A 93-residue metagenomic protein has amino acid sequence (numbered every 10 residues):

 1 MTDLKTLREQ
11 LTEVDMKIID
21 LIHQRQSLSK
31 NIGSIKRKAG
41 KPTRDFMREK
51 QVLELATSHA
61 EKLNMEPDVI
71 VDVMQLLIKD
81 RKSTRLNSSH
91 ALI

Functional and structural regions predicted by a protein language model:
T2-R85: N-terminal hydrophobic or amphipathic helices and topogenic motifs
L86-I93: Single conserved hydrophobic/aromatic residue that forms the stacking wall/gate of nucleotide- or nucleobase-binding
